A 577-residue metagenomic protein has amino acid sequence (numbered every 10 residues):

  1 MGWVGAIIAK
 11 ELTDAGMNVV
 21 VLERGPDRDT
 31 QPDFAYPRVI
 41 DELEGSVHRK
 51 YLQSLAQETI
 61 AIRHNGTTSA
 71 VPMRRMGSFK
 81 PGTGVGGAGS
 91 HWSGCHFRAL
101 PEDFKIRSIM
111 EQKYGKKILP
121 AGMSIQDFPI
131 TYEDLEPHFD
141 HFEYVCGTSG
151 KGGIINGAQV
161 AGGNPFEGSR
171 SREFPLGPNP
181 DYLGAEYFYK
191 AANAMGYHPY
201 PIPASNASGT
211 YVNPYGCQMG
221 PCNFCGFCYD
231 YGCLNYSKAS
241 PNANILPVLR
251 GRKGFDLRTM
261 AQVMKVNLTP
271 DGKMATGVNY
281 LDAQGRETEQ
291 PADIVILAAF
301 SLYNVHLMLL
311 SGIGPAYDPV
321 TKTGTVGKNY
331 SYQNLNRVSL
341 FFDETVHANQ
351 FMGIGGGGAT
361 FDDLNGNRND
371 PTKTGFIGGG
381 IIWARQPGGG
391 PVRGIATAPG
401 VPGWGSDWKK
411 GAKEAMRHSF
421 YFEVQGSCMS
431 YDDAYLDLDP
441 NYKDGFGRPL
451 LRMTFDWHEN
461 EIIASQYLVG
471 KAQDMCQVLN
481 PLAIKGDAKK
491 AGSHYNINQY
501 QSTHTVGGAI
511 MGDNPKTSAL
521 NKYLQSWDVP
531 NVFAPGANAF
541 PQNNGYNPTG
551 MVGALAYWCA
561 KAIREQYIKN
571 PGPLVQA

Functional and structural regions predicted by a protein language model:
G5-A6: N-terminal Rossmann-fold NAD(P) dinucleotide-binding loop
E11-D14, N18-V21, G25-E42, G251-R252 (+6 more regions): Glycine-rich loop(s) and the adjacent beta-strand/alpha-helix scaffold that form part
P26-Y51, G82-C95: Conserved N-terminal glycine-rich FAD pyrophosphate-binding loop of Rossmann-like flavoproteins
T30-F34, S93-C95, E102-R107, T210-P214 (+3 more regions): Short, solvent-exposed loop/turn and secondary-structure capping segments
G45-V47, Y51-A61, V71-S78, S90 (+2 more regions): Conserved redox-cofactor binding core of oxidoreductases
H64-P81, V85-W92, H96-Q112, L119 (+7 more regions): FAD cofactor-binding and catalytic pocket of flavoenzymes
H138, K151, I155-G220, R368 (+5 more regions): Patatin-like phospholipase A catalytic core
I202-S205, F224-C228, T259, M264-N267 (+2 more regions): A glycine-rich dinucleotide-binding beta-alpha-beta segment and adjacent secondary-structure elements that constitute
